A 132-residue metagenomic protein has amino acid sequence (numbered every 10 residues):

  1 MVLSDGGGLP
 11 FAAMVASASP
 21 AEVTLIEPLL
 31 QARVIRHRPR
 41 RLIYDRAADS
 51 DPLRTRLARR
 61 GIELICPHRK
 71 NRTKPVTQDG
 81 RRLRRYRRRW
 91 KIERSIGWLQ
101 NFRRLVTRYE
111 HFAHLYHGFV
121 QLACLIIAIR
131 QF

Functional and structural regions predicted by a protein language model:
M1-P10, S19: Short conserved beta-strand segments at catalytic cores or DNA/RNA-binding microdomains of nucleic-acid binding
L3-S4, M14, A58, K91: Well-ordered beta-strand positions
D5, A13, Y44-R46: Short His-Asn-centered micro-motif
P10-A13, T107: Short small-residue beta-strand/loop micro-motif enriched in glycine and branched aliphatics
M14-R36, R41: Active-site beta-loop-alpha junctions of metal-dependent nucleic acid enzymes, especially the RNase H-like/DDE
S19, H37-F112: Helix-centered, glycine/charged polyanion-binding patches within enzymatic domains that contact phosphate-containing
L115-Y116: Membrane-interface transmembrane-helix boundary segments in multi-pass integral membrane proteins
F119-F132: Charged phosphate-binding loop/patch that engages nucleotide di/tri-phosphates or the phosphate backbone of nucleic
